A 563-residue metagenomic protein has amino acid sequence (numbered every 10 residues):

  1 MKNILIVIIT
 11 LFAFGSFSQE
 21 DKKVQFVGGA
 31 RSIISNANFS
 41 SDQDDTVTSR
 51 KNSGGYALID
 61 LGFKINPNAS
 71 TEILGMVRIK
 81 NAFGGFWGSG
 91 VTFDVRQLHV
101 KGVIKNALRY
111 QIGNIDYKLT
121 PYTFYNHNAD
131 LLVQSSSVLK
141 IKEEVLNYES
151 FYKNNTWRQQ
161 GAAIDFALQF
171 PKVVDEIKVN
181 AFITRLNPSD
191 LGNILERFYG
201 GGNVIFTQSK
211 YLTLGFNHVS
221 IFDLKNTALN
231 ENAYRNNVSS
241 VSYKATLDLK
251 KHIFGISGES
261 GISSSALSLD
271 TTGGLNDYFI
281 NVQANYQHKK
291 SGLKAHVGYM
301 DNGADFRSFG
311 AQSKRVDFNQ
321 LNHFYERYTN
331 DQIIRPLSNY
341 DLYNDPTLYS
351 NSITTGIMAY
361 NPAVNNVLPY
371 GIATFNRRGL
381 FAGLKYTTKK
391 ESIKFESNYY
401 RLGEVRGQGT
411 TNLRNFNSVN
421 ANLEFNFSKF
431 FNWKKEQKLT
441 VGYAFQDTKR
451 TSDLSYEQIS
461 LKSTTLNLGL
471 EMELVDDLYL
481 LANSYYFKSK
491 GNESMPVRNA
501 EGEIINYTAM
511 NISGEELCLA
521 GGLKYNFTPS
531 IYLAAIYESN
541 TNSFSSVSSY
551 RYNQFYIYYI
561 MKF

Functional and structural regions predicted by a protein language model:
M1-V24, F563: Bacterial Sec-dependent N-terminal signal peptides
Q19-V47, S53-A57, I65, A69-G75 (+3 more regions): Transmembrane beta-strand segments of Gram-negative outer membrane beta-barrel proteins
K22-V27, D60-G75, G85-G90, K101-G102 (+14 more regions): Outer-membrane beta-barrel proteins
R31-N36, S40-V47, Q111-I205, G215-Y234 (+2 more regions): Surface-exposed coil loops of outer-membrane beta-barrel proteins
K64-F182, I280-N281, Y286-A311: Outer membrane beta-barrel
N66-N68, K105, S209, E473-V475 (+1 more regions): Residue-level recognition of beta-strand termini and adjacent short loop/turns
R78-Q97, L186, D190-I194, S263-L275: Outer-membrane beta-barrel proteins
L229-F563: Exposed, low-structure sequence patches enriched in small/polar residues
